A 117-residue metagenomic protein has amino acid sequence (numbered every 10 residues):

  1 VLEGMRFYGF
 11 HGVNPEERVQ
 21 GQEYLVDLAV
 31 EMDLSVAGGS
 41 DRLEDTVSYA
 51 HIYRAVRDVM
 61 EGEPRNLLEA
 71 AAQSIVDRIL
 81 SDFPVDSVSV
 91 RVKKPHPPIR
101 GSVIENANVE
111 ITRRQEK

Functional and structural regions predicted by a protein language model:
V1-K117: N-terminal, polar/charged subdomain of small-to-medium soluble alpha/beta proteins
